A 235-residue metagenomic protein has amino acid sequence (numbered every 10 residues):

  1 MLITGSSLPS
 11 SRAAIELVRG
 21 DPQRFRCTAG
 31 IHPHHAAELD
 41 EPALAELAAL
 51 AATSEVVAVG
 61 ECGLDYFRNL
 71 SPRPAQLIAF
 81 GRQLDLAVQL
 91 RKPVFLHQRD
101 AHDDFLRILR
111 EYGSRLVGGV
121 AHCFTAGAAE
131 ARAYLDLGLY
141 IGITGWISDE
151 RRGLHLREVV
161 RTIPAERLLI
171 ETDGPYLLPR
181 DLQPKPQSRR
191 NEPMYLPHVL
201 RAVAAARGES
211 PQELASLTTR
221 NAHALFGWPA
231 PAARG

Functional and structural regions predicted by a protein language model:
M1-G235: Mid-domain alpha/beta scaffold segments of enzyme catalytic cores
